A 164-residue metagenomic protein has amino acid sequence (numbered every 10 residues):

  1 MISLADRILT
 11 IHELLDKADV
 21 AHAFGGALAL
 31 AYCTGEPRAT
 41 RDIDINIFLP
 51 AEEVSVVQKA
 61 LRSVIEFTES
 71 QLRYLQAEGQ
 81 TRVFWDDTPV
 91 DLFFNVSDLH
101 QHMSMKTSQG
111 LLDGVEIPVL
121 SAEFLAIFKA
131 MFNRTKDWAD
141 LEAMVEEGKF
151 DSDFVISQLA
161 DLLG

Functional and structural regions predicted by a protein language model:
M1-G164: Compositionally biased terminal segments of proteins
